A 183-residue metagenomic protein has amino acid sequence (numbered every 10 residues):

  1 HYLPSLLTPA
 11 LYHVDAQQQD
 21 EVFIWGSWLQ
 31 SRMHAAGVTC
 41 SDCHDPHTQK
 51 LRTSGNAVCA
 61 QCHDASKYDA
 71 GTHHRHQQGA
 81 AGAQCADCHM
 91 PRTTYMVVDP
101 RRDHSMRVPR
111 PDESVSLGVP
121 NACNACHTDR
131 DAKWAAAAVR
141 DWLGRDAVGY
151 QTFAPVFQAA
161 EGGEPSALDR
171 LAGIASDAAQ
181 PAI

Functional and structural regions predicted by a protein language model:
H1-A179: Primarily the internal scaffold of c-type cytochrome electron-transfer domains, especially repeated/multiheme c-type
P181-I183: Extended alpha-helical scaffolding segments
